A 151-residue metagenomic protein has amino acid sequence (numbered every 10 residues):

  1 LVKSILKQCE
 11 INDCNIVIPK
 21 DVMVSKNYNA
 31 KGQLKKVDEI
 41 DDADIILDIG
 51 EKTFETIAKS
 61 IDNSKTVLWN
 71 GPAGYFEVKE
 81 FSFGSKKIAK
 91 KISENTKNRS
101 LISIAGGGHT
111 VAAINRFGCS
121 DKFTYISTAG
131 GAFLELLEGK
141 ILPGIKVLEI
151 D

Functional and structural regions predicted by a protein language model:
L1-D151: Active-site loop-to-helix "anion-binding N-cap" substructures in soluble metabolic enzymes
